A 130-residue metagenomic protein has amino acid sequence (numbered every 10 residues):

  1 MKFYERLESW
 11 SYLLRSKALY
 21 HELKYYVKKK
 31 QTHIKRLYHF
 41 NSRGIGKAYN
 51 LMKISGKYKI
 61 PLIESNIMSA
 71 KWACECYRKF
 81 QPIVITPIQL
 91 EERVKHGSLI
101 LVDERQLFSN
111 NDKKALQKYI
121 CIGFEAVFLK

Functional and structural regions predicted by a protein language model:
E5-H33: Pre-Walker A adenine-sensing motif
K28-E92: Conserved P-loop
Y58-I60, H96-S98, F124: Short coil/turn segments at beta-strand junctions that form active-site/ligand-binding loops
I63, L99-D103: Structural motif
I67-Y77, E91-K95, R105-K130: Replace "adjacent to P-loop NTPase cores in ATP/GTP-dependent enzymes" with "adjacent to NTP-binding cores
